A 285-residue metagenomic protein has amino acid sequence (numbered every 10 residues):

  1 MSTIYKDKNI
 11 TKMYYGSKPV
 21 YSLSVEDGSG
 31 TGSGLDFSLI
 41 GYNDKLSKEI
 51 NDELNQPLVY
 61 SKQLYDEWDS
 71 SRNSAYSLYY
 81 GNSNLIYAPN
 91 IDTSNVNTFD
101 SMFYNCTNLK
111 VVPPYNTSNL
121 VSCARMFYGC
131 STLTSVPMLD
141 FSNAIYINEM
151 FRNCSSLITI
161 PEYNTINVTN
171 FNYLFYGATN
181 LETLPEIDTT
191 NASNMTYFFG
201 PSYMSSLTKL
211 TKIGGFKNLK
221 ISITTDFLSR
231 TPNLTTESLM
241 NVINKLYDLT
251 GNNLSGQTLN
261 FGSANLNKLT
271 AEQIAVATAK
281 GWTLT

Functional and structural regions predicted by a protein language model:
M1-L58: Enriched but not universal
S2-I4, M13-Y14, L23, A75 (+8 more regions): Periodically patterned hydrophobic/aromatic "hotspot" residues that form packing/interaction faces in regular
G30-G32, L266-T285: Extracellular/surface-exposed low-complexity segments
G34-N73, S83-N97, T107-V121, S131-I145 (+6 more regions): Structural signature of tandem-repeat unit edges
S77-Y79, S101-C106, M126-C130, E149-C154 (+3 more regions): Periodic small-residue-enriched repeat registers in elongated scaffold domains
L249-N267: Extended alpha-helical scaffolding segments
